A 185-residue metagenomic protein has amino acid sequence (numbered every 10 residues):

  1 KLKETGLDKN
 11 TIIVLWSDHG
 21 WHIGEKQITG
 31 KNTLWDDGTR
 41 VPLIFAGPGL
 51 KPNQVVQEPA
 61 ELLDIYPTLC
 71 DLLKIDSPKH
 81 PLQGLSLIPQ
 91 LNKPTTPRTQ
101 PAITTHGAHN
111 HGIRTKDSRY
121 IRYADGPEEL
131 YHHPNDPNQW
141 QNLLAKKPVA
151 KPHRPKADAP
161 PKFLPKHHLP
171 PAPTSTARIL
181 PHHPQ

Functional and structural regions predicted by a protein language model:
K3-L7, D76-P78, P148: Structural helix-adjacent loops and short alpha-helical linkers that scaffold large soluble proteins
K3-Q54, E61, Q83: Histidine-centered active-site microenvironments of extracellular/periplasmic hydrolases and transferases
E4-L7, K93-T96, A145: Secondary-structure boundary motif
H19-E25, K51, E61-H133, N138 (+3 more regions): C-terminal cap/loop subdomain of S1 sulfatases and analogous C-terminal strand-loop tails that border
Q54-E58, D76, L144-A145: Short, solvent-exposed loop/turn segments at secondary-structure boundaries
Q141-V149: Active-site-proximal N-terminal segment of extracellular/periplasmic enzymes that hydrolyze or transfer
